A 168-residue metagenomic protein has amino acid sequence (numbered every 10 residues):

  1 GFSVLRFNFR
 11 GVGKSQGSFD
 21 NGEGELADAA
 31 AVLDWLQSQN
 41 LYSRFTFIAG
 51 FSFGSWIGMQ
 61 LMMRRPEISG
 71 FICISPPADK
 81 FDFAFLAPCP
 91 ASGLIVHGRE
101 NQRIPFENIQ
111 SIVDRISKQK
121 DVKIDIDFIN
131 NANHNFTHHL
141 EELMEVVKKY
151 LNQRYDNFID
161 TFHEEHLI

Functional and structural regions predicted by a protein language model:
G1-Q16: Conserved alpha/beta-hydrolase
F19-N40: Alpha/beta-hydrolase active-site loop
N40-F51: Alpha/beta-hydrolase fold nucleophile elbow
G50-G58: Gly/Ala-rich beta-loop-alpha elbow adjacent to hydrolase catalytic centers
C89, L94-H97, N101: Short beta-strand/loop motif that positions the catalytic acidic residue of the alpha/beta-hydrolase fold
A91, P105-R115: Short alpha-helix in the alpha/beta-hydrolase fold that links the catalytic acid
E100-I104, H134-N135: Acidic catalytic loop of the alpha/beta-hydrolase fold
Q119-I168: C-terminal catalytic histidine-bearing segment of alpha/beta-hydrolase fold enzymes
